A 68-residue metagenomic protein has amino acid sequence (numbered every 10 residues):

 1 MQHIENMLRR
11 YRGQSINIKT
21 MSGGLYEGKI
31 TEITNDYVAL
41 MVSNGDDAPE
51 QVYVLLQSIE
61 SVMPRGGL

Functional and structural regions predicted by a protein language model:
M1-L68: Conserved RNA-binding domains used in RNP assembly and mRNA/RNA metabolism
